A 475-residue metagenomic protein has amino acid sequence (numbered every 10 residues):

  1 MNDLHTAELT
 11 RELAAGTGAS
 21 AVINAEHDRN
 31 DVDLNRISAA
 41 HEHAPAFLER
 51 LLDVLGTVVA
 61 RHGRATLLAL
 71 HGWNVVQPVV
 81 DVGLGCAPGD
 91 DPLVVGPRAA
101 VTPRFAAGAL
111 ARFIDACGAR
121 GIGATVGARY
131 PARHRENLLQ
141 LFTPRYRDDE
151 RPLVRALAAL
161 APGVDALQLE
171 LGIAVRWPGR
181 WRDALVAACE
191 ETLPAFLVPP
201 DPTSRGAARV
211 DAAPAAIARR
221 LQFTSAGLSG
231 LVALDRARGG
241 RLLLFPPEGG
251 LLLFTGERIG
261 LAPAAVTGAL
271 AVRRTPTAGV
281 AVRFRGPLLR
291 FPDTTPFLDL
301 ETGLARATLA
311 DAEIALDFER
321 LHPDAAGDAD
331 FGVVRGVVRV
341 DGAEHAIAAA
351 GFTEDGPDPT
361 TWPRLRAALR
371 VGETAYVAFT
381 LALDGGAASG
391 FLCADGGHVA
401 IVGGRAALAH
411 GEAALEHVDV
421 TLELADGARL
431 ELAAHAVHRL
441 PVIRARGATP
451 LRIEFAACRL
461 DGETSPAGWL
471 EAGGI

Functional and structural regions predicted by a protein language model:
M1-T203: N-terminal catalytic or cofactor-binding beta/alpha core of small enzyme domains
R205-I475: Structured soluble/peripheral alpha/beta segments that form catalytic or ligand/cofactor-binding pockets
